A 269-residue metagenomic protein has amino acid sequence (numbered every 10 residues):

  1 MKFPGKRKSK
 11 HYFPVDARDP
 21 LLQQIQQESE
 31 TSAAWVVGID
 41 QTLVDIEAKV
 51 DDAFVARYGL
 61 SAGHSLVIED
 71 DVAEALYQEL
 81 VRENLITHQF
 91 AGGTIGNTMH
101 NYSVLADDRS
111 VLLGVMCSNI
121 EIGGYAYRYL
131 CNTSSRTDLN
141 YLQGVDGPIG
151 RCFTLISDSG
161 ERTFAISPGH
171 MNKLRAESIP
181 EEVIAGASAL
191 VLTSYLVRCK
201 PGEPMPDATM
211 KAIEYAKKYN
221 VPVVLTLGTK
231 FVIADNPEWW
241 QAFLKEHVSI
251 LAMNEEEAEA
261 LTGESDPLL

Functional and structural regions predicted by a protein language model:
M1-S65, T87-F90, V115-N119, G124-L269: Ribokinase/PfkB-type carbohydrate-kinase core domain
A56-G96: Aromatic- and Gly/Pro-rich amphipathic surface segment
Q78-E83, S110, V223-V224, E238: General secondary-structure edge motif
M99-R109, T154-S157: Alpha-helix C-terminal capping segments
D108-M116: Gly/Pro- and small hydrophobic-enriched strand-loop and loop-to-helix capping segments that sit at the rims
